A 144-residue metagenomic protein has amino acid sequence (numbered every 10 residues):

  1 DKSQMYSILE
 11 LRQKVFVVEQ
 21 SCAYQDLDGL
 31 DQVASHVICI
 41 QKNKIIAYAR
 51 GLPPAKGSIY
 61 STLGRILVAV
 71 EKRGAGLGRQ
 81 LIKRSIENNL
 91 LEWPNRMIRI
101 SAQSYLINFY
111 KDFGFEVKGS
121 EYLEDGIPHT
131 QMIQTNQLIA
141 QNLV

Functional and structural regions predicted by a protein language model:
D1-I45, L143: Short amphipathic alpha-helix that is part of the acyltransferase structural core
L27-Q32, A55, L123-D125: A short beta-turn/loop motif at secondary-structure boundaries
I38, K44-P54, T62-L67: Conserved beta-strand in the GNAT
P54-L63, R73, E92-R96, G126-P128: A conserved beta-turn-beta hairpin within the catalytic core of GNAT-like acetyltransferases that forms part
V68, G74-E87: Conserved acetyl-CoA-binding loop-helix of GNAT-fold acetyltransferases
A69-V70, S101-Q103: Residue-level recognition of the GNAT/N-acetyltransferase active site
I82, N89-A102: Conserved GNAT acetyl-CoA-binding A-motif
R99-S101, K111, E116-Q131: Conserved catalytic-core motifs of GNAT/GCN5-like acyltransferases
